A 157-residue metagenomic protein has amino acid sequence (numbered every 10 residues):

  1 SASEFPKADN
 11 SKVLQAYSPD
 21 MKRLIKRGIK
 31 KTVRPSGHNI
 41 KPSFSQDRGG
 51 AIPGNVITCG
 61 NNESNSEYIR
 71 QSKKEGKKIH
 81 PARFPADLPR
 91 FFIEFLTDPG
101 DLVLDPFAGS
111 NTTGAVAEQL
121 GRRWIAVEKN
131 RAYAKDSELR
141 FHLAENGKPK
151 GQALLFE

Functional and structural regions predicted by a protein language model:
S1-D136, L143, L155: Core catalytic lobe of class I
F141, E145-P149: C-terminal alpha-helix/helix-terminus motif
K148-E157: Acidic, low-complexity intrinsically disordered tails
